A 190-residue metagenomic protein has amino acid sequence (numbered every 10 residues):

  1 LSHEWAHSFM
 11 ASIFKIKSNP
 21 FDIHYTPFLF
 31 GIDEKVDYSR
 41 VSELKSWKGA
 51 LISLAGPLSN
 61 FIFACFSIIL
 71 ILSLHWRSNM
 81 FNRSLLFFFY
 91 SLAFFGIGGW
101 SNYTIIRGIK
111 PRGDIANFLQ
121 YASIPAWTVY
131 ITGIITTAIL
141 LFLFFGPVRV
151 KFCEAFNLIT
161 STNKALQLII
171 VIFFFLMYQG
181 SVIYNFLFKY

Functional and structural regions predicted by a protein language model:
L1, S12, F61, C65 (+2 more regions): Active-site scaffold of zinc-dependent metalloenzymes
L1-G49: Small-residue-rich helix-interface/hinge motifs
F9-I13, D114-A122, A155: Hydrophobic alpha-helical segments of integral membrane proteins, encompassing both true transmembrane helices
I16, F28-F30, V41, G99 (+5 more regions): Aromatic-enriched hydrophobic runs in primary sequence
E34-R149, I170-F174: Metalloprotease/metallohydrolase-associated module, dominated by Zn2+-dependent proteases
Y130, L141-Y190: C-terminal transmembrane module of polytopic alpha-helical membrane proteins
